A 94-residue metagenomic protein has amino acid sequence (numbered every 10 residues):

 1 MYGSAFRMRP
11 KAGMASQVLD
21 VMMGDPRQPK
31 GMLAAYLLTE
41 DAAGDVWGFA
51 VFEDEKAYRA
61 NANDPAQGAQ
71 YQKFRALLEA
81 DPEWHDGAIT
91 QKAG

Functional and structural regions predicted by a protein language model:
Y2, R7-P10, L33-W47, Q70-G94: Glycine-rich beta-strand-turn "strand-cap" elements at beta-sheet edges
R9-A12, F52-E53: Structural beta->alpha junctions
G13-L19, A57-A60: Short, conserved charged micro-motifs
V18-V21, V46, V51, I89: Extended aliphatic helical segments
G24-L33, V51-H85: An amphipathic, aromatic/His-enriched active-site/gating alpha helix that lines ligand/cofactor pockets
